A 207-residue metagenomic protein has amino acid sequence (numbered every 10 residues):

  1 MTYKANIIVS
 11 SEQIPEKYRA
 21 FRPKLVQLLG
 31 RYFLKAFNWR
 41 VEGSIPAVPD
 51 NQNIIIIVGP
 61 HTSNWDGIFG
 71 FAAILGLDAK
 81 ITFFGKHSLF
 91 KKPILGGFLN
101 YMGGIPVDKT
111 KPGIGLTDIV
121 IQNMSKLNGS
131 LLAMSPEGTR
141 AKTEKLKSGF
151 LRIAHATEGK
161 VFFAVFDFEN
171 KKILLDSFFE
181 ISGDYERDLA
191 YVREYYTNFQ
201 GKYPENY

Functional and structural regions predicted by a protein language model:
T2-E42: Extreme N-terminal tail/first-helix region
R19, W39-N198, N206: Soluble catalytic domains of membrane acyltransferases
